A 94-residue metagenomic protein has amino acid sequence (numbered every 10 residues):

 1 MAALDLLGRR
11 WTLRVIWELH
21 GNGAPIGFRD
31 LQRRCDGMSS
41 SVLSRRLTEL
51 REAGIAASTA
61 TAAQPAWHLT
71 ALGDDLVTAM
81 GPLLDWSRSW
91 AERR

Functional and structural regions predicted by a protein language model:
M1-S41, A53, T61-H68, D74: N-terminal helix-turn-helix DNA-binding core of bacterial DNA-binding proteins
W17-E18, N22, H68-A71, D75-R94: Amphipathic alpha-helical dimerization/coiled-coil segments that flank or bridge DNA-binding/regulatory modules
L47-T48: Short, hydrophobic-biased segments on the C-terminal half of alpha helices that form "recognition helices"
